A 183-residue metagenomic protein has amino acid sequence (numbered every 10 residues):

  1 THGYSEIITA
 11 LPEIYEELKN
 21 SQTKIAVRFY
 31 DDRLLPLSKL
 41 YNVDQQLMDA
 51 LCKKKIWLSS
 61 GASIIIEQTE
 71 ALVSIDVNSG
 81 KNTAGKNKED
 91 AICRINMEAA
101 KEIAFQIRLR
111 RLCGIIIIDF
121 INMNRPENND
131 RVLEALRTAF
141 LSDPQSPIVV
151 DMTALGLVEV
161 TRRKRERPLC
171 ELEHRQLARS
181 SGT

Functional and structural regions predicted by a protein language model:
T1-I64, T69-E70, A154, T161-K164 (+1 more regions): OB-fold/S1-family RNA-binding modules
S60-T183: Conserved glycine-centered short motifs in functionally critical loops
